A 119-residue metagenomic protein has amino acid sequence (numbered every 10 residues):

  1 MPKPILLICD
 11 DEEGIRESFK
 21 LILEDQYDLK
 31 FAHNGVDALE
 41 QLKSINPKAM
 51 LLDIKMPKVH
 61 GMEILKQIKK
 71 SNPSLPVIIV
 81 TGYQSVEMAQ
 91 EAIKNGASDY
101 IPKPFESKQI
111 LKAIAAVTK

Functional and structural regions predicted by a protein language model:
E13-K30: Two-component/phosphorelay signaling modules centered on CheY-like receiver
F31-A49: Acidic, metal-coordinating helix/loop segments flanking the phosphotransfer/catalytic sites of two-component signaling
N34-D37, H60-E63, Q84: Acidic catalytic/metal-coordinating carboxylates
E40, M62-N72, E91: Short amphipathic alpha-helix used as the core "switch/output" element in two-component signaling
M56: Receiver (REC) domain active-site loop signature in two-component systems and cognate sites in sensor histidine kinases
E87, F105-A115: C-terminal output helix
